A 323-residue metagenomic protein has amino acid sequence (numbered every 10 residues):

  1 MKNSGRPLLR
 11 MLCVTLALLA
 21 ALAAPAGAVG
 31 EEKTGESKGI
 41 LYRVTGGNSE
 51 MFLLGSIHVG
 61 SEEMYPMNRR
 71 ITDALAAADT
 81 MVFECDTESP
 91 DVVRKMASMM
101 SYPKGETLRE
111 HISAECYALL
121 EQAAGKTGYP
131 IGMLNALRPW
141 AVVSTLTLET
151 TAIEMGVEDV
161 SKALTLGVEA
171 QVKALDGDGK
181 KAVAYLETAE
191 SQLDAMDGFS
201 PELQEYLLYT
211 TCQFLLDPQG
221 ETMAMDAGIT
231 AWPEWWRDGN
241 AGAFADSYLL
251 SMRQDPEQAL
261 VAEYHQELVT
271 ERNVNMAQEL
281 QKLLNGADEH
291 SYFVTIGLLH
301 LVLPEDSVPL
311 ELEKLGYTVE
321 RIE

Functional and structural regions predicted by a protein language model:
K2-L12: Bacterial N-terminal signal peptides that target proteins for export
L12-A23: Bacterial N-terminal signal peptides
L22-T34: Sec-dependent signal peptide cleavage junction
E32-R94, M99, K104-L108: Zymogen propeptides
M51, H290-I296: Generic beta-sheet signal
C116-A287, D306-S307: Hydrophobic, often amphipathic alpha-helical segments used for membrane interaction and targeting
L299-E323: C-terminal domain-boundary segment and adjacent tail
